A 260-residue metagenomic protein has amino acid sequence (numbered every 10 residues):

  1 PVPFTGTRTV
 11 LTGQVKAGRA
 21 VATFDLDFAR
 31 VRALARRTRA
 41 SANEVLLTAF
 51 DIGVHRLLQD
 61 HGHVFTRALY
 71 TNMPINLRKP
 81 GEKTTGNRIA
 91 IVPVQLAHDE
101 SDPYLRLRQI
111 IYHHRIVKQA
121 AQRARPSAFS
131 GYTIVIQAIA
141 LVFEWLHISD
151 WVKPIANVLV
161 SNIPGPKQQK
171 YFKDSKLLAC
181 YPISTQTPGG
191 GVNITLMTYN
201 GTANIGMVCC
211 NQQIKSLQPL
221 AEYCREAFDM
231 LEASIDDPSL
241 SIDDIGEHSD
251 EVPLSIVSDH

Functional and structural regions predicted by a protein language model:
P1-G190, I194-R225, D229-H260: Soluble acyl-CoA-dependent acyltransferase catalytic core bearing the H(X)4D motif
